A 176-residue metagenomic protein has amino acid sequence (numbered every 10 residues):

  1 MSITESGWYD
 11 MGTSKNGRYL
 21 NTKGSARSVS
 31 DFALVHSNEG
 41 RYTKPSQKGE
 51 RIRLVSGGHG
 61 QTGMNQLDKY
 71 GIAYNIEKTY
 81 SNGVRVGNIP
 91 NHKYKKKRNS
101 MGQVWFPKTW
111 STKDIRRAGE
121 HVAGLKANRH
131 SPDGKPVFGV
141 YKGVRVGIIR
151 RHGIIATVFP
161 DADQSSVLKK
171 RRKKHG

Functional and structural regions predicted by a protein language model:
M1-D133: N-terminal "domain-start" segment
K126-G176: Active-site or metal-binding loop neighborhoods of secreted/extracellular toxin and effector enzymes
